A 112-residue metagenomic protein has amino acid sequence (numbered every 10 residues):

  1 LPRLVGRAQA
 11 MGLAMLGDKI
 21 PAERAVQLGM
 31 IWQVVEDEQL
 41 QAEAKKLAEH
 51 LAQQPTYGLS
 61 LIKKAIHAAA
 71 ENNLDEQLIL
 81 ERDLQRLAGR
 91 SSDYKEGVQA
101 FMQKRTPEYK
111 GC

Functional and structural regions predicted by a protein language model:
L1-L59, S91, E96, R105 (+1 more regions): Crotonase-fold acyl-CoA enzyme core
L13-A14, A65-A69, L84-G89: Helix-loop "lid/cap" segments that line or gate small-molecule binding pockets
A44, N73-I79: Bacterial helix-turn-helix/winged-helix DNA-binding modules and their immediately adjacent linkers
A68-A69, K104-E108: A short structural micro-motif
